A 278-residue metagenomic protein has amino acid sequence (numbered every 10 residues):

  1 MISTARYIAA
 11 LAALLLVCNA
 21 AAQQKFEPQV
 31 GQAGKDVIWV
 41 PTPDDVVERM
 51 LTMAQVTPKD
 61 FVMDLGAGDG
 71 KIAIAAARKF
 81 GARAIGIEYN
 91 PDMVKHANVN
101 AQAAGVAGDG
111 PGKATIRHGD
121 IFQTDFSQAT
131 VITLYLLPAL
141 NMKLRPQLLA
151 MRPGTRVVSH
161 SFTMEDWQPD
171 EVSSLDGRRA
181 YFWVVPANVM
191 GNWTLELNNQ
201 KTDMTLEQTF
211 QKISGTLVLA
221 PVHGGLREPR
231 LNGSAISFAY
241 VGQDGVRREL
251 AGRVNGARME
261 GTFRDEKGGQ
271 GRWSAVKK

Functional and structural regions predicted by a protein language model:
M1-A9: Bacterial N-terminal signal peptides that target proteins for export
Q23-D60: S-adenosyl-L-methionine
P58-G68: Conserved class I S-adenosyl-L-methionine
G70-I74: Glycine-rich SAM-binding Motif I of class I
R83-E88: Conserved SAM-binding motif I beta-strand of class I
V94-Q128: S-adenosyl-L-methionine
N141-M190: C-terminal substrate-binding/active-site "lid" region of AdoMet-derived donor-dependent transferases
V189-K278: Central antiparallel beta-sheet cores of small beta-barrel/beta-sandwich binding domains
